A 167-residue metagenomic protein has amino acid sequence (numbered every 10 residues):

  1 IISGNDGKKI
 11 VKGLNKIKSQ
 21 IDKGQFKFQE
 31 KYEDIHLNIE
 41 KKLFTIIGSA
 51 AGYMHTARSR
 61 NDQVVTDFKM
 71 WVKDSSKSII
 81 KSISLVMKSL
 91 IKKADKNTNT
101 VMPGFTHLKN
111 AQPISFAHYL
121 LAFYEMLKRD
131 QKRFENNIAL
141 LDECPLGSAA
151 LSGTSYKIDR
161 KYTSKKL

Functional and structural regions predicted by a protein language model:
I1-G153, K157-K166: A helix-coil-helix interface module used to build multimeric assemblies and to scaffold catalytic/cofactor sites
